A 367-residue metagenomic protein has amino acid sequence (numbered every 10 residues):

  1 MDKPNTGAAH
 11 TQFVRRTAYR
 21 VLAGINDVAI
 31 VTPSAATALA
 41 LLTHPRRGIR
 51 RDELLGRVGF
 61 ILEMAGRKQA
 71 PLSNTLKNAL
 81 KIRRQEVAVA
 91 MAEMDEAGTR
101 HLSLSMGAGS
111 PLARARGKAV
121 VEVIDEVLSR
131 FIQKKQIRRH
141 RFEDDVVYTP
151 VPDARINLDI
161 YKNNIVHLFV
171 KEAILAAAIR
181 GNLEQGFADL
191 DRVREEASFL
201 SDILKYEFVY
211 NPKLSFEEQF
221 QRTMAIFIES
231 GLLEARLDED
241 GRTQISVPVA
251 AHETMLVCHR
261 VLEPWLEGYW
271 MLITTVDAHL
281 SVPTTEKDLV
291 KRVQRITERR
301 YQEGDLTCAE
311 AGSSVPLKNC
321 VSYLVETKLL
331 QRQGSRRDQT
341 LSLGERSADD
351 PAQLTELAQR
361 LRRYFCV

Functional and structural regions predicted by a protein language model:
M1-V367: Membrane-interfacial terminal anchoring regions of lipid-handling membrane enzymes
